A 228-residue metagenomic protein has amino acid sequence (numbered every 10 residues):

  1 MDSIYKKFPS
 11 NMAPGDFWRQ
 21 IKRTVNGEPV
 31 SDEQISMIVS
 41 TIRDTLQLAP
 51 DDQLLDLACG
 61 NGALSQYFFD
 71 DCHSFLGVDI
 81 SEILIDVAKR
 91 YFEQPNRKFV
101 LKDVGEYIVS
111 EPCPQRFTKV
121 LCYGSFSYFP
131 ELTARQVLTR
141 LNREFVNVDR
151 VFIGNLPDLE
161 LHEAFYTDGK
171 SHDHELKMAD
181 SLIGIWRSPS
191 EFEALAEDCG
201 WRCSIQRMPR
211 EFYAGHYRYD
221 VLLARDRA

Functional and structural regions predicted by a protein language model:
M1-L46, P50, N61-R97, L101-E111 (+1 more regions): Class I (Rossmann-like) S-adenosyl-L-methionine-dependent methyltransferase catalytic domain, capturing the SAM-binding
D52, T118: Nucleotide donor/acceptor-binding cores
L57: Conserved beta-strand/loop positions that form the S-adenosyl-L-methionine
F68, L141-N142: Class I S-adenosylmethionine-dependent transferase superfamily signal
L121: A conserved beta-strand element that flanks and buttresses the S-adenosyl-L-methionine
G124-S125: Short catalytic micro-motifs in class I SAM-dependent methyltransferases
Y128-F129, E160: Short glycine-rich, flexible loops that bind phosphorylated cofactors or substrates
F129-L141: A short, conserved alpha-helix within the catalytic core of class I
